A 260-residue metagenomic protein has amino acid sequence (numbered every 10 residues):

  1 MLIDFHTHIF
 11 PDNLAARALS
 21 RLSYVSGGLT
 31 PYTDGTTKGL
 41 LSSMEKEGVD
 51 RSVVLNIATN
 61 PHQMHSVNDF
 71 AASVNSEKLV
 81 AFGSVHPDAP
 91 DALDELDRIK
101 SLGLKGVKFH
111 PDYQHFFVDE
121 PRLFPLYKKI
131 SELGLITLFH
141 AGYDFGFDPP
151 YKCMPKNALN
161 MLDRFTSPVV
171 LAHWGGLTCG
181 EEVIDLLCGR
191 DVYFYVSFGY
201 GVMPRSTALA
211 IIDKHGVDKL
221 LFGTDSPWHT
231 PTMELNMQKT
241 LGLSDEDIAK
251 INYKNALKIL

Functional and structural regions predicted by a protein language model:
M1-H8, L14-R51, K214-K219, T232-L260: Mid-to-C-terminal alpha-helical segments outside catalytic/metal-binding sites
M1-Y32, N68-S84, I184, C188-Y193: Mobile, glycine- and charge-enriched loop segments and immediately flanking short secondary-structure elements within
I3-T7, S52-V54, V80-S84, K105-F109 (+4 more regions): Hydrophobic faces of well-ordered beta-strands that scaffold small-molecule active sites in alpha/beta enzyme cores
H6, M44, A71, I99 (+7 more regions): Conserved, mostly hydrophobic/aromatic
D34, A58-H62, P87-P90, L102-I184: Divalent metal-binding pocket/active-site signature
L41-G48, N68-K78, D94-G103, F124-L133 (+3 more regions): Acidic (Asp/Glu)-rich catalytic clusters
G48-Q63, F70-A72, E77-S84, K108: Short, well-structured secondary-structure segments
W174-L260: H/E-rich (His + Asp/Glu) clusters that bind or coordinate divalent metals
